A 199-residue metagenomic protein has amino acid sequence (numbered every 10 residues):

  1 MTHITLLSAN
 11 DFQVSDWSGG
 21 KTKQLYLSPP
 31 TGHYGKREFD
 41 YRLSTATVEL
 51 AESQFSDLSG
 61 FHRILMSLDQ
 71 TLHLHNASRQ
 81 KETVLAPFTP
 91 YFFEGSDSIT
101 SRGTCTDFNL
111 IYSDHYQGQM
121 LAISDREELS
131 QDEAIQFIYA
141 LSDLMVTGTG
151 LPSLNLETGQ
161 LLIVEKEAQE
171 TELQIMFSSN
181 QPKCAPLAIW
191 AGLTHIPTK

Functional and structural regions predicted by a protein language model:
M1-K199: Jelly-roll (double-stranded beta-helix
